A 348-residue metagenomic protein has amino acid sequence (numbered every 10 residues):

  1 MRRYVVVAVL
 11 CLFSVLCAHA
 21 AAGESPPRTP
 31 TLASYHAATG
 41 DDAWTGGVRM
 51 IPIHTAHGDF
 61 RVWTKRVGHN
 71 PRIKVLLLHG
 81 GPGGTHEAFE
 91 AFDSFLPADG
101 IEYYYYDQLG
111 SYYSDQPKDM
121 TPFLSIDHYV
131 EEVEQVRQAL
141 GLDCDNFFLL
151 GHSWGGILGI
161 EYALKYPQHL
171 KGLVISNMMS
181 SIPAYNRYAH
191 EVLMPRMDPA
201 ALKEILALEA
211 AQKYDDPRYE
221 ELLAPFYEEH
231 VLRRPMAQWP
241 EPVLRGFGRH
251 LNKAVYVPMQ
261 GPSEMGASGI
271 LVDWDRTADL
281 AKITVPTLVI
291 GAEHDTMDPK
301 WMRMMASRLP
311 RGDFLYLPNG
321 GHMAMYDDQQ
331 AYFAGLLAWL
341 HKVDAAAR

Functional and structural regions predicted by a protein language model:
V7-L16: Bacterial N-terminal signal peptides
H36-R61: N-terminal cap/lid segment of alpha/beta-hydrolase-fold proteins
H57-Q116: Conserved HGGG/HGGXW glycine-rich cap/lid loop of the alpha/beta-hydrolase fold
Q108-L150, W154: Active-site loop/oxyanion-hole signature of alpha/beta-hydrolase fold enzymes
D145-Y188: Conserved hydrolase catalytic core segment
Y188, R196, A200-V285: Alpha/beta-hydrolase
T277-G320: Conserved loop-alpha-helix segment in the C-terminal half of the alpha/beta-hydrolase fold that carries the catalytic
R311-R348: Catalytic active-site module of serine/aspartate enzymes centered on a nucleophile-bearing elbow/loop
